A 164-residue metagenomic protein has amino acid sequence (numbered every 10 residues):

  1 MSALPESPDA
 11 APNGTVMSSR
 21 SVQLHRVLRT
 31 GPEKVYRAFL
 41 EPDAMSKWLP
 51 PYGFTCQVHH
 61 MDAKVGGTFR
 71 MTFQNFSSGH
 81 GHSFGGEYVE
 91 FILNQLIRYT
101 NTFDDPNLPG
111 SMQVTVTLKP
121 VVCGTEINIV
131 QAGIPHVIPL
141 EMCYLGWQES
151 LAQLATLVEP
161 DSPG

Functional and structural regions predicted by a protein language model:
M1-T55: Hydrophobic ligand-binding cavity/cleft-lining segments
L4, R98-Q148: Beta-strand/loop substructures that line and gate deep hydrophobic ligand-binding cavities in soluble
S19-H25, P32, C56, T68 (+4 more regions): Intrinsic-disorder/low-complexity, polar/charged segments enriched in Ser/Thr/Lys/Arg/Asp/Glu/Gln
Q23-L24, D43-G81: Short beta-edge strand/loop motif at the mouth of beta-sheet-based domains
R26, V58-M61, F84-V89, N101 (+1 more regions): Hydrophobic/aromatic beta-strand elements that line small-molecule binding cavities or substrate pockets in beta-rich
P32-E33, M61-V65, V89-L96, T117-E126: A short, structured loop/turn motif at beta-sheet edges
V35-Y36, M45, F69, Y88 (+4 more regions): Hydrophobic pocket/interface hotspot
V58, T156-G164: Short, highly charged C-terminal tails/helix-capping segments
